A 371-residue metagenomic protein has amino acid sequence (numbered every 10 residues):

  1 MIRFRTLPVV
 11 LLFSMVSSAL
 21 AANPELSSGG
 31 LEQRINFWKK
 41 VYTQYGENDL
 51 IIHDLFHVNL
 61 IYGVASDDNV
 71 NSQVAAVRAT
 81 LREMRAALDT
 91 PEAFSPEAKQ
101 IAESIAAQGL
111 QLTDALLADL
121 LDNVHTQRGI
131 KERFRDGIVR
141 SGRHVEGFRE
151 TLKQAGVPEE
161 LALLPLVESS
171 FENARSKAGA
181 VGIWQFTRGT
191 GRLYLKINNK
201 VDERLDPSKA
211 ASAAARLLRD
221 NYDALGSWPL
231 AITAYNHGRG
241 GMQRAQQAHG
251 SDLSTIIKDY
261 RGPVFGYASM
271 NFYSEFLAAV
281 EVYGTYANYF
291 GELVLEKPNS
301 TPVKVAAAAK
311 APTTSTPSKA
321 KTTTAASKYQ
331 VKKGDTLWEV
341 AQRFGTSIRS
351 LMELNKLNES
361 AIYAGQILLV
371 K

Functional and structural regions predicted by a protein language model:
M1-P8: Bacterial N-terminal signal peptides that target proteins for export
P8-S17: Bacterial N-terminal signal peptides
A21-A155: An acidic, Gly/Ser/Thr/Pro-rich helix-cap/linker signature
P96-D136, G142-R143, Q154-A155, L193 (+5 more regions): Extracytoplasmic and endomembrane cell-envelope/extracellular-matrix remodeling and assembly machinery
D119, A174-Y194: Short, surface-exposed glycine/acidic/tryptophan-bearing loops
R143-F171, K177-A178: Secondary-structure-rich domain cores
V157-E172, A231-N236, M352-N355, G365: Short, functionally critical alpha-helical segments immediately adjacent to catalytic or ligand/cofactor-binding
